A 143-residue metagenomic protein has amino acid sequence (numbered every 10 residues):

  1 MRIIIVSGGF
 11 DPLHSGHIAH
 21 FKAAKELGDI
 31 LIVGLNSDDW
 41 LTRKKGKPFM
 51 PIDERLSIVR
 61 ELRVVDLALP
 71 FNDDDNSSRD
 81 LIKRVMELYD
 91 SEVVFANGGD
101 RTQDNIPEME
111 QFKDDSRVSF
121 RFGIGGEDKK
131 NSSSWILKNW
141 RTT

Functional and structural regions predicted by a protein language model:
M1-T143: Nucleotidyltransferase catalytic core that binds NTPs
